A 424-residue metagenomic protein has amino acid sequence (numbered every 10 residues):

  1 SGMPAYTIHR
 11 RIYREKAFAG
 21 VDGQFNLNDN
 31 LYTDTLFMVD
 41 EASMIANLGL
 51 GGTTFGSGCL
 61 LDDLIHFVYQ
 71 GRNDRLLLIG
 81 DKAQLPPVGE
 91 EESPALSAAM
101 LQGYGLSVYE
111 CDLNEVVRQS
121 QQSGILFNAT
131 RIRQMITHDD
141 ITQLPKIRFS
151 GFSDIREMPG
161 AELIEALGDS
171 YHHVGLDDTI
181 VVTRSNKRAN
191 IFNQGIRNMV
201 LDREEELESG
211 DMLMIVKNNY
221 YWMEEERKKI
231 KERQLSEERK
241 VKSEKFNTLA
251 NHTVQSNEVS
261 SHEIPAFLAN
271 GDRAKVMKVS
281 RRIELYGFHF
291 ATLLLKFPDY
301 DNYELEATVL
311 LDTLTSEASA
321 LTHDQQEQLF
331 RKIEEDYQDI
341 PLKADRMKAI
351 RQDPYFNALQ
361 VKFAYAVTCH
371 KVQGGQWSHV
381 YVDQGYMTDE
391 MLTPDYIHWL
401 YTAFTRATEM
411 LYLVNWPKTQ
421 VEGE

Functional and structural regions predicted by a protein language model:
S1, Y13-E15, I45-N47, L85-E90 (+5 more regions): Switch/connector loops and helix/strand junctions flanking conserved nucleotide-binding motifs in nucleotide-processing
S1-F37, V367: Inter-Walker segment of RecA-like/P-loop motor cores
T33-L36, G71-L77, M410-Y412: Loop/turn-to-beta-strand initiation segments
D34, E41-I45, K82-A83, N218: Conserved Walker B
A42-L61, G71, L85-E92: Conserved ATPase-coupling elements of RecA-like P-loop NTPase cores
C59-L76, G103-Y104, T402-F404: Substrate-engagement module of ASCE P-loop NTPases
V68-D74, K82-L235, E244, L249-A269 (+2 more regions): Conserved helicase motor core of P-loop NTPases
N270-D272, V276-V279, L285-E424: C-terminal accessory regions
